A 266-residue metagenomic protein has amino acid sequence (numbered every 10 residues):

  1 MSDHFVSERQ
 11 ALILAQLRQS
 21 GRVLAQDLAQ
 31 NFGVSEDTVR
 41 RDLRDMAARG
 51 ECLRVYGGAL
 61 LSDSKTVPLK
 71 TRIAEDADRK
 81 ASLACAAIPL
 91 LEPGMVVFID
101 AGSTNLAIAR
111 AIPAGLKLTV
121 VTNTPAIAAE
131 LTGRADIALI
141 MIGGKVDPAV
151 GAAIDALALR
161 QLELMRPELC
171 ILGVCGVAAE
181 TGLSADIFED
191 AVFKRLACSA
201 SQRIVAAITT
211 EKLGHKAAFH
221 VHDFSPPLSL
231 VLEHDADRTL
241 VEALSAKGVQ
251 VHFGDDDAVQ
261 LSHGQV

Functional and structural regions predicted by a protein language model:
S2-G102, A109-G115, P125, T132-I137: HTH-adjacent hinge/linker in prokaryotic transcriptional regulators
S2-L28, G33, A48, A126-V266: Conserved phosphate- and dinucleotide-binding cores of soluble alpha/beta proteins, encompassing both enzyme active
G94, G115-K117, S201, P227: A general structural motif
I99, A107, L118, A197 (+1 more regions): Hydrophobic transmembrane signal anchors and adjacent membrane-proximal interface regions, especially in viral
P113-K117, F188-E189: A glycine- and small-aliphatic-rich helix-loop capping segment at beta-alpha/alpha-beta transitions that lines
L118-V121, L139: Short beta-strand element of Class I
